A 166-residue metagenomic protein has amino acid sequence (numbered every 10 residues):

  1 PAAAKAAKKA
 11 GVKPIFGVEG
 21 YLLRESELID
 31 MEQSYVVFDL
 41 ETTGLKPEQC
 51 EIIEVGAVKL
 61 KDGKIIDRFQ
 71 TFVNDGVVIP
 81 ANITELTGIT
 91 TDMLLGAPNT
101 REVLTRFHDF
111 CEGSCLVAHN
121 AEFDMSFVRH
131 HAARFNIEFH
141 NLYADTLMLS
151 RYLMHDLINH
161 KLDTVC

Functional and structural regions predicted by a protein language model:
P1-F38, K59, F110, C115 (+4 more regions): Phosphodiester-processing cores and adjacent nucleic acid-binding clamps
K8, P47-E48, T100-V103: Transmitter module of two-component histidine kinases
L40-E48: Short acidic, Gly/Ser-rich segments with clustered Asp/Glu that frequently serve as metal-coordination loops in enzyme
E51-I53: Short coil-to-beta strand junction motifs in C2/discoidin
L60-K64: Short acidic-glycine loop/turn motifs at beta-strand connectors
I66-R68: A structural motif specific to WD40 beta-propellers
Q70-A97, M125, A132-C166: Active-site-proximal helix-loop-helix substrate-binding element of RNase H-like nuclease domains
L95-E112: Catalytic-core regions of hydrolytic enzymes
